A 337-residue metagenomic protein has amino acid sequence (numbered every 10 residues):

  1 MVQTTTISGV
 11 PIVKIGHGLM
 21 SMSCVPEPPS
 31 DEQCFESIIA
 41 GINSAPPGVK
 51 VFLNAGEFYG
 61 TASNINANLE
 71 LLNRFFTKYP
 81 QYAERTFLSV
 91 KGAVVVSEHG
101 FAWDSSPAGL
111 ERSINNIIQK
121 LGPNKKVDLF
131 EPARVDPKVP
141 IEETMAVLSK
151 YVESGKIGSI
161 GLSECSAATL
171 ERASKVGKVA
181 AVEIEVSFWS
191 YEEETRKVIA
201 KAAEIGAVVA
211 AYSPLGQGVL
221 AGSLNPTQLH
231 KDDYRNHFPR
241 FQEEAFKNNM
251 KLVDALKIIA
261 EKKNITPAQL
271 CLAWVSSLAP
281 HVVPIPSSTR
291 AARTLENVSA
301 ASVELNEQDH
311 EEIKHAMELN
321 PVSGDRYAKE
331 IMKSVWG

Functional and structural regions predicted by a protein language model:
M1-F87: N-terminal binding-site loop/beta-alpha segment at the start of enzyme catalytic domains that lines or forms
V13-H17, V51-A55, T86-V90, V127-P132 (+4 more regions): Hydrophobic faces of well-ordered beta-strands that scaffold small-molecule active sites in alpha/beta enzyme cores
M20-Q33, V96-E111, A133: Active-site mouth loops of central-metabolism enzymes
P29-N43, S105-G122, S166-E171: Short, acidic/polar
C34, I38, I65-N68, L72 (+5 more regions): Aromatic/hydrophobic pocket-lining residues that form the small-molecule binding cavity in soluble enzyme cores
Y79-S105: Structural motif corresponding to the early beta-alpha repeats
Q119-P140: Active-site groove signature of glycoside hydrolases
V135-N320, E330-G337: Beta/alpha (TIM)-barrel catalytic core signal, keyed to glycine-rich beta->alpha loops juxtaposed to Asp/Glu that bind
